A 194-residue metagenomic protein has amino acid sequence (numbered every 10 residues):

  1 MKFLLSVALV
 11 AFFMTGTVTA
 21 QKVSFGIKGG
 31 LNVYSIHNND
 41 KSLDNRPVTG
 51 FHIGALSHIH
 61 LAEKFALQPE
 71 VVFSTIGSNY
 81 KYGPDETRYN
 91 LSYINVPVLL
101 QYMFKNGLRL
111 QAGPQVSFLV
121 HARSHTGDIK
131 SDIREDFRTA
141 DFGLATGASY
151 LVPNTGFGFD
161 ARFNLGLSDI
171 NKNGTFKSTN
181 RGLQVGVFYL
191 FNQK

Functional and structural regions predicted by a protein language model:
M1-K28, V187, F191: Bacterial Sec-dependent N-terminal signal peptides
T19-H60, K64-L67, N164-G166, N192-K194: Short glycine/proline- and aromatic-enriched beta-strand/turn motifs that initiate or cap beta-hairpins
Q21-V23, N45-F51, N90-I94, R138-L144 (+1 more regions): Residues that define the transmembrane beta-barrel architecture of outer-membrane proteins
I27-L31, F51-I59, V71-F73, V96-Y102 (+4 more regions): Residues on the lipid-exposed face of transmembrane beta-strands in outer-membrane beta-barrel proteins
I36-N45, T75-Y93, L119-A140, D169-F176: Flexible, solvent-exposed loop segments that connect beta-strands
A62, K105, V152-T155, N192-K194: Outer-membrane beta-barrel channels and translocator barrels
Y80-A112: Helix-adjacent hinge/juxtasegments
K172-Q193: Signature for the C-terminal beta-barrel architecture of outer-membrane proteins
